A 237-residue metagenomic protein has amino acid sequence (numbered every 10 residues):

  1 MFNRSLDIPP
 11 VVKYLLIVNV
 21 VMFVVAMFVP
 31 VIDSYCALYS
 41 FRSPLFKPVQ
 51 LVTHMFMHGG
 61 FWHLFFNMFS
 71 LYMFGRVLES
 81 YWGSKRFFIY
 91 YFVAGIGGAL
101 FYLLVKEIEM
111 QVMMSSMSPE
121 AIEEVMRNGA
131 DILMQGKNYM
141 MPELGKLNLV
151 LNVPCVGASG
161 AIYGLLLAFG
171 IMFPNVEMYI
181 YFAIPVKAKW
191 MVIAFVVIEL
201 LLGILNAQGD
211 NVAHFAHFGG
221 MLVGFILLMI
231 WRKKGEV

Functional and structural regions predicted by a protein language model:
M1-V237: A detector for small-residue-rich transmembrane helices and their helix-helix packing motifs
